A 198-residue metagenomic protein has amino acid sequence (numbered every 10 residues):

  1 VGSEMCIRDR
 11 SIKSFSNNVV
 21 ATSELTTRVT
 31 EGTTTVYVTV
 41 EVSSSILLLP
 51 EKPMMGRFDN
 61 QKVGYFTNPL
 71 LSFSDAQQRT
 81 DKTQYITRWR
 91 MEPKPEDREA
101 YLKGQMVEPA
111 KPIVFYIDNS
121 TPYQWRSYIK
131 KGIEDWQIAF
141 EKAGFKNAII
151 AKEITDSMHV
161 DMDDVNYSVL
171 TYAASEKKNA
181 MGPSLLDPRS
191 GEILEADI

Functional and structural regions predicted by a protein language model:
V1-E4, R8-T121, A139, A148 (+1 more regions): Auxiliary tRNA-acceptor-end handling modules of aminoacyl-tRNA synthetases
S120-A148: Zn2+-dependent metallopeptidase catalytic core
